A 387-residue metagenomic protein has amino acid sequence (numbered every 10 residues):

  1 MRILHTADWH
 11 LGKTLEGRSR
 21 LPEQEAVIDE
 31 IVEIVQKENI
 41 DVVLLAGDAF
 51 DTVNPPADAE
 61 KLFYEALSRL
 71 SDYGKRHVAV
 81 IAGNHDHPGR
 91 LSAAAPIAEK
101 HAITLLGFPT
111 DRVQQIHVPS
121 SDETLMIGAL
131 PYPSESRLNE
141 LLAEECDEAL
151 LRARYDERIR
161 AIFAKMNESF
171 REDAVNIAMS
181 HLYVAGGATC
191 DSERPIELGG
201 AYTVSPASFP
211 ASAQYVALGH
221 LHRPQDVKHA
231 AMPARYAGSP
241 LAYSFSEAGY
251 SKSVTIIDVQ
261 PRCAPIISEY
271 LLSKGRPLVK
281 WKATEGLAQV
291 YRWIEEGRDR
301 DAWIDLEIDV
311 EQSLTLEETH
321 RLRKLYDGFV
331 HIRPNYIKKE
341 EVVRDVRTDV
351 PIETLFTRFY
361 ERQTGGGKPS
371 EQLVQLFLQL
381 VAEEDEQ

Functional and structural regions predicted by a protein language model:
M1-S68, K75, Q375, Q379-E383 (+1 more regions): N-terminal active-site segment of His-dependent metallophosphoesterases
T6-A7, V43-D48, H77-N84, T104-P109 (+3 more regions): Active-site neighborhood of phospho(di)ester-bond hydrolases with catalytic His/Asp-centered motifs
D8, I28, D48, F63 (+7 more regions): Divalent metal-coordination and catalytic microenvironments
H10, I40-D58, K75-G89, V184-G200: Active-site neighborhood of divalent metal-dependent phosphoester/pyrophosphate hydrolases
T14-E16, A49-A66, A82-H101, G107 (+1 more regions): Metal-dependent catalytic neighborhoods of phosphoester/phosphodiester hydrolases
K37, V42, V259-Q387: Accessory, non-catalytic peripheral segments of nucleic-acid enzymes
A93-G200: Conserved catalytic scaffold of divalent metal-dependent phosphoesterases
V184-G186, C190-D258, C263: Conserved beta-sheet core of the metallophosphoesterase superfamily
